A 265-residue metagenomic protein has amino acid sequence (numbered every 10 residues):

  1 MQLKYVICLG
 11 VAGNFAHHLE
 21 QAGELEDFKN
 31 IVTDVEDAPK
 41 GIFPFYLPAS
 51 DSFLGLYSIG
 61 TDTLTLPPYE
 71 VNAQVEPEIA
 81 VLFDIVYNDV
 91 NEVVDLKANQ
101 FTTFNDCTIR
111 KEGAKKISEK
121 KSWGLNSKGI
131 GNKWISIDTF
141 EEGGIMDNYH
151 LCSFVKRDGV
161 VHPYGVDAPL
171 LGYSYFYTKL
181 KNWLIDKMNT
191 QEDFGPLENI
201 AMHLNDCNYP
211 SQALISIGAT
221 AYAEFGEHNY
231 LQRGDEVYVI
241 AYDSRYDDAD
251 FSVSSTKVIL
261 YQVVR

Functional and structural regions predicted by a protein language model:
L3-N205, H228-N229, S252-R265: Glycine-enriched loop-and-adjacent helix/strand subsegments that border the catalytic/binding cleft of enzyme cores
A16, A219-E224, Y242-D247: Short, charged beta-turn/beta-strand-edge "cap" motif at the junction between a beta-strand and an adjacent loop
L197, S211-A223: Short, structured beta-strand/loop micro-motifs enriched in basic residues and often containing a Trp
P210-Q212, R233-E236: Loop/turn positions that initiate beta-strands
F225-G234: Surface-exposed flexible segments
